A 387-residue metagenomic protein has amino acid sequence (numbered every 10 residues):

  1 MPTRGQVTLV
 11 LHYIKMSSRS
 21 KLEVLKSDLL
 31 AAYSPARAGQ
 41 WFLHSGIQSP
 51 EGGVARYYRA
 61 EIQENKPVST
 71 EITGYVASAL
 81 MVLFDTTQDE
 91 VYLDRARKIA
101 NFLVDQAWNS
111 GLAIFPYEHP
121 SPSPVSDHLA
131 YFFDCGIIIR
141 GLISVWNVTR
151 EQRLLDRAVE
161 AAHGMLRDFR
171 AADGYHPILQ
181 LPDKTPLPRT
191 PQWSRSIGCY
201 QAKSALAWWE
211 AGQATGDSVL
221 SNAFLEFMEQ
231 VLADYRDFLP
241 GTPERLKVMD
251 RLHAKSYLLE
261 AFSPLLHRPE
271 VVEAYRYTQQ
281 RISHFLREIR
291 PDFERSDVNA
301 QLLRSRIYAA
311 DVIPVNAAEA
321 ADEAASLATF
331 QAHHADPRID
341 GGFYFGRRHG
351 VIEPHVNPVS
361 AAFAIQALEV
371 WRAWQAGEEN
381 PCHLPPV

Functional and structural regions predicted by a protein language model:
M1-V387: Glycan-recognition and catalytic cores of secretory/periplasmic carbohydrate-active enzymes
